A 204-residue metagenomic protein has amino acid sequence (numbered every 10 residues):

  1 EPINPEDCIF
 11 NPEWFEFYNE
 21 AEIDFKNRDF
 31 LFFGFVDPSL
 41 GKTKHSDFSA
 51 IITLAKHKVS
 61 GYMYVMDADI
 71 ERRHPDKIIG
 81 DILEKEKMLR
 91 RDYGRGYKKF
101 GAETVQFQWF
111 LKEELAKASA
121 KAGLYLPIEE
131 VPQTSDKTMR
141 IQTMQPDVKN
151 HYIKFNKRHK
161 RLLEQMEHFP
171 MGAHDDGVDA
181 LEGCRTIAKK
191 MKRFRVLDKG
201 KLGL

Functional and structural regions predicted by a protein language model:
E1-I3, C8-W14, N156-K160, G177-E182 (+1 more regions): Short coil/turn segments at secondary-structure boundaries
E1-S39: ATPase catalytic-site recognition across NTP-hydrolyzing enzymes
N4, H45, M88-R95, K154 (+2 more regions): Intrinsically disordered or highly flexible coil/loop and linker segments, enriched in small and charged/polar residues
N4-E6, E20, C184-L204: Acidic two-metal-ion nuclease catalytic site recognized across multiple nuclease folds, prominently DnaQ/RNase D-T
A21-N27, G41-H45, E84-Y93: Short, conserved, surface-exposed binding loops centered on an aromatic residue
F25-K56, A180: Gly/Thr-rich phosphate-binding beta-strand-loop-beta motif of the actin/hexokinase/Hsp70
A50, H57-G172: Mg2+-dependent endonuclease catalytic cores in nucleic-acid-processing enzymes, primarily RNase H-like
Q165-A188: Charged alpha-helix within mobile-element recombinases
